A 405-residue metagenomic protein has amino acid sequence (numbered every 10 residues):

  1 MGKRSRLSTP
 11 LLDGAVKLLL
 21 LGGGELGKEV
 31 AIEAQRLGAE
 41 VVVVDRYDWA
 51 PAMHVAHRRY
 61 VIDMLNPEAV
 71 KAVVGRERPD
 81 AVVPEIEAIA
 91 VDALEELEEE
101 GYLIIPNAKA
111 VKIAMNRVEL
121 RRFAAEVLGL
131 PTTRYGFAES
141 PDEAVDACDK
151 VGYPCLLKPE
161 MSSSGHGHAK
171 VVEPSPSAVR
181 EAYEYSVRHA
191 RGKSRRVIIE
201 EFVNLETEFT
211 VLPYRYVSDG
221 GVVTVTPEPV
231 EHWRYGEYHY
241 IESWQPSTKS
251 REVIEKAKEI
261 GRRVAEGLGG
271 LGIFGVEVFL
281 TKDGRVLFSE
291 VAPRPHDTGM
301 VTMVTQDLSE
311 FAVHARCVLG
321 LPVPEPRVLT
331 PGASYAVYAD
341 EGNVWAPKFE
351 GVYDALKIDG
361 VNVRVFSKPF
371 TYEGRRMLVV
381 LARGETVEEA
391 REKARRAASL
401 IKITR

Functional and structural regions predicted by a protein language model:
M1-A110, A114-M115, E119, D142: ATP-binding N-terminal substructure of ATP-dependent carboxylate-amine bond-forming enzymes
M1-K3, R316-R405: Peripheral (often C-terminal) accessory segments that flank ATP-dependent C-N-forming ligase machineries
G75-R78, D149-V151, R191-K193: Glycine-rich phosphate-binding loop signature in dinucleotide/nucleotide-binding domains
V111-Y153: Glycine-/Pro-rich loop/turn segments that contact NAD(P) or position catalytic residues in Rossmann-like domains
T132-F137, Y153-Y185, R196-I198, N204-L212 (+2 more regions): Glycine-rich phosphate-binding loop of ATP-grasp-fold ATP-dependent ligases
V225, F274, V286-E290: Protein kinase-like catalytic core scaffold
E255-V276, K282, A292-V344: Active-site "cap" helix and flanking loop/linker of ATP-utilizing ligase/carboxylase catalytic domains
